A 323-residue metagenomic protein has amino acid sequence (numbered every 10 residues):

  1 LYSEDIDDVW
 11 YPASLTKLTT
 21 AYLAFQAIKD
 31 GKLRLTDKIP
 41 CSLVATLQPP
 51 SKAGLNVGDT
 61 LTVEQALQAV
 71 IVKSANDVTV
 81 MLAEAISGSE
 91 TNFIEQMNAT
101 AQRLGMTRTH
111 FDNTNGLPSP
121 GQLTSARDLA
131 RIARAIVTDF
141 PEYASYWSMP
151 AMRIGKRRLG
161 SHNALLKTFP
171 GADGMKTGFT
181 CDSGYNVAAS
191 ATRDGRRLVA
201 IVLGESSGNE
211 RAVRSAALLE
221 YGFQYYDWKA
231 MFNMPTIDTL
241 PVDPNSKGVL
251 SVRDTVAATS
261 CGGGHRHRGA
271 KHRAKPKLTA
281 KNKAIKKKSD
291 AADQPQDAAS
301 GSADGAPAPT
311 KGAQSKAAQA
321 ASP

Functional and structural regions predicted by a protein language model:
L1-R127, V137: Active-site-adjacent loops and short helices of periplasmic peptidoglycan-processing enzymes
T107-H110, P118-L123, R127-P323: Domain-terminus/edge residues, biased toward the C-terminal soluble/receptor-binding domains of extracytoplasmic
